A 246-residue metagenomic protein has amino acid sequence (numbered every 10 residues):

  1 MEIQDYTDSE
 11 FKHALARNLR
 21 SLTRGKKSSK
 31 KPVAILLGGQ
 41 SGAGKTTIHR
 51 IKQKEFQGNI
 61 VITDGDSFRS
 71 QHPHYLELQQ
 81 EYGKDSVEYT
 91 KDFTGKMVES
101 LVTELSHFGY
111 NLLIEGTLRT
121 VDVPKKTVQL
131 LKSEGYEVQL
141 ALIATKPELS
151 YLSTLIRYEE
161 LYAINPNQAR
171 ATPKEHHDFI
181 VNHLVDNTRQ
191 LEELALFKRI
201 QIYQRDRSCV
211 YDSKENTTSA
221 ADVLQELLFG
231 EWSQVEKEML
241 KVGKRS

Functional and structural regions predicted by a protein language model:
M1-K26: N-terminal pre-Walker A segment at the start of P-loop NTPase domains
R24-P32, E104-S106: Phosphate-binding P-loop
Q40-S41: The conserved Walker
K45: Conserved lysine of the Walker
I48: Hydrophobic positions on the alpha1 helix immediately C-terminal to the Walker A/P-loop
Q57-Q129, E134: Conserved nucleotide-sensing/catalytic segment adjacent to the nucleotide-binding pocket in NTP-handling enzymes
L118-L161: ATP-dependent NMP and nucleoside kinases share a basic, alpha-helical "lid"
L152-S246: Conserved GTP-binding G-domain of TRAFAC-class P-loop NTPases and closely related GTPase folds
